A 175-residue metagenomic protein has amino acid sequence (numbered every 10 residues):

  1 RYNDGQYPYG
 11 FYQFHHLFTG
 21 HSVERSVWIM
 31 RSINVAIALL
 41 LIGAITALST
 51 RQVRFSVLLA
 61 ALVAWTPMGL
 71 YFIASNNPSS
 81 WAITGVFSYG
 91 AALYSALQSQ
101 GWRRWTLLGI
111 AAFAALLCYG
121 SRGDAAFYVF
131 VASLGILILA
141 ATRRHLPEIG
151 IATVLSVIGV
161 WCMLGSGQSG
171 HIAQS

Functional and structural regions predicted by a protein language model:
R1-G5, T153-S175: Aromatic-rich transmembrane-lumenal/periplasmic boundary elements in polytopic membrane proteins
Y2-E24: Short hydrophobic/aromatic helix or loop-helix immediately within or flanking a transmembrane segment in polytopic
I29-Q52: Transmembrane-helix motifs of polytopic, lipid-linked glycan transferases
T46-P67: Transmembrane-helix signature of polytopic, membrane-embedded enzymes that assemble or transfer cell-envelope glycans
S49, V53, Y89-L107: Membrane-interface transmembrane helices that cradle and orient dolichyl/undecaprenyl
A74-A82: Short acidic/glycine- and proline-prone juxtamembrane loop motifs at membrane-interface regions of multi-pass membrane
A92-Q100, A126-G159: Perimembrane helix-loop-helix junctions
L107-G123, Y128-V129, L134: Membrane-interface alpha helices of multi-pass inner-membrane proteins
